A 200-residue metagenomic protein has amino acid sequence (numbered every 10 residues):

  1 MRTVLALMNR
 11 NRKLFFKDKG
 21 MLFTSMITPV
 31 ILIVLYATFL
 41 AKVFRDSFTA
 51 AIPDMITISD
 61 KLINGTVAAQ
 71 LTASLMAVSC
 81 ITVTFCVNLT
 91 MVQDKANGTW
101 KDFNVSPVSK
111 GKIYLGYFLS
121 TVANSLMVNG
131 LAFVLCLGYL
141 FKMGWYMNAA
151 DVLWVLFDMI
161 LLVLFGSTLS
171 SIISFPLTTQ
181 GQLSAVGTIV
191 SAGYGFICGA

Functional and structural regions predicted by a protein language model:
M1-M8, G166: Short, membrane-interfacial amphipathic segments enriched in basic
R2-L5, G20-T24, A69-A73, K112 (+2 more regions): Alpha-helical transmembrane segments of integral membrane proteins
A6, R10-L14, N97-V105, T178: Short amphipathic alpha-helical coupling elements at transmembrane boundaries
L14, S59-V67, G199-A200: Membrane-interfacial helix-loop-helix junctions in multi-pass membrane proteins
L14-S47, A68-C86, S125-N129, G187-F196: Hydrophobic alpha-helical transmembrane segments of multi-pass membrane transport/permease proteins
I31, N64-Y139: Hydrophobic alpha-helical transmembrane segments of multi-pass membrane transport proteins
S47-I63: Perimembrane loop-to-helix junctions flanking transmembrane segments
K110, F118-C198: Alpha-helical transmembrane segments and their short interhelical loops
